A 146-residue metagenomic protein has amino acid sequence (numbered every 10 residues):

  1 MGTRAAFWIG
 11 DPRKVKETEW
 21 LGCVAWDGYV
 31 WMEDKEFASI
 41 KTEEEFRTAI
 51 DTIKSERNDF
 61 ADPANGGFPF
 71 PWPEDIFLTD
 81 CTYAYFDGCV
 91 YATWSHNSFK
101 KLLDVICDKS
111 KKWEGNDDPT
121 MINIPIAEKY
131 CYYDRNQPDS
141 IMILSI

Functional and structural regions predicted by a protein language model:
R4-I9: Short beta-strand scaffold segments in enzyme catalytic cores
P12-E19: Short, solvent-exposed loop/turn segments that connect beta-strands within catalytic domains and beta-strand-rich
E19-E33: Short, solvent-exposed aromatic-acidic interface loops
S39-I146: Low-complexity intrinsically disordered segments
